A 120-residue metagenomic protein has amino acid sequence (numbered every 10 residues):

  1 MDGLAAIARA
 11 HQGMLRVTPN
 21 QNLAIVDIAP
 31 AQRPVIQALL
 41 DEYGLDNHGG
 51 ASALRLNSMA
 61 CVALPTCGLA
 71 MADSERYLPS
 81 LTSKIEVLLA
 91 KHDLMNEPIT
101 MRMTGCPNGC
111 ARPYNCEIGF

Functional and structural regions predicted by a protein language model:
M1-F120: Small-residue-enriched alpha-helical segments and adjacent helix-cap loops that form tight helix-helix packing
